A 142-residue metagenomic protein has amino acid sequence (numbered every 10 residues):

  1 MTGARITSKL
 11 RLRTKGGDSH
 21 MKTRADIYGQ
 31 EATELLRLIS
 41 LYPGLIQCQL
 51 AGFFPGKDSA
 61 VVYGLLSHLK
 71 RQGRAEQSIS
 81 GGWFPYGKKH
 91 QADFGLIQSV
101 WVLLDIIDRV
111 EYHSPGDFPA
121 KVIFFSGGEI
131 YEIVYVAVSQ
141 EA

Functional and structural regions predicted by a protein language model:
T2-F94: Nuclease-adjacent, charged terminal/linker segments that flank catalytic cores
A75-A142: Nucleic-acid-binding surface
